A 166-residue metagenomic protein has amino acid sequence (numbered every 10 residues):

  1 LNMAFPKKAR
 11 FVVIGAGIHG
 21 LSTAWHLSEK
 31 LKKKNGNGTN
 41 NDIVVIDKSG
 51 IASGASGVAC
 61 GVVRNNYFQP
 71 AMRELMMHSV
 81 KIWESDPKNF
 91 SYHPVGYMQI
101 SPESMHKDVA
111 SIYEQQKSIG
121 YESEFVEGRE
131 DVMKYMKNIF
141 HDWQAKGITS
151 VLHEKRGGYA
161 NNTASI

Functional and structural regions predicted by a protein language model:
A4-P6, N37, Y92: Short, flexible hinge/linker loops that cap or flank conserved catalytic cores
F5-H19, V44: Beta1/beta-strand and adjacent pyrophosphate-binding region of the FAD-binding site in flavoprotein oxidoreductases
K8, N40-N41, V95: A general structural motif
G15, D47, S101: Short beta-strand/turn micro-motifs composed of small residues that flank or help shape donor/cofactor-binding pockets
S28-S56: Glycine-rich FAD pyrophosphate-binding loop
C60-D142, I148: Dinucleotide-binding Rossmann-like beta1-alpha1 core, especially the glycine-rich loop that anchors the ADP
L152-I166: Helical element adjacent to the flavin cofactor pocket in flavoenzyme catalytic cores
